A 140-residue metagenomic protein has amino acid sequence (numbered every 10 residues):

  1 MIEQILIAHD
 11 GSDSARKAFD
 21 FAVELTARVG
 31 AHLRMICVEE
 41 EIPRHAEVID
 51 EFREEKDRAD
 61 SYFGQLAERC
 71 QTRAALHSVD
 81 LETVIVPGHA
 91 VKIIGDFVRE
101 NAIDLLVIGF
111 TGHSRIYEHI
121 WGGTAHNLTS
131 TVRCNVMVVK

Functional and structural regions predicted by a protein language model:
E3-I49, R53, R73-H77, E82: Small/aliphatic-rich secondary-structure junction motif
E24-A27, R99, S130: Solvent-exposed polar/charged
V38-E39, G109-T111, K140: Short secondary-structure boundary segments
D50-E54, E100-N101, T124-H126: Short, hinge-like loop/turn segments at secondary-structure boundaries
F52-Q65: A short acidic, glycine-rich active-site loop that binds or catalyzes chemistry on phosphate/adenosine moieties
T72-L106: Structural beta-alpha unit
L105-S130: Glycine-rich, Arg-bearing micro-motifs that act as flexible, cationic patches
C134-V139: Short, flexible loop segments at boundaries between secondary-structure elements
